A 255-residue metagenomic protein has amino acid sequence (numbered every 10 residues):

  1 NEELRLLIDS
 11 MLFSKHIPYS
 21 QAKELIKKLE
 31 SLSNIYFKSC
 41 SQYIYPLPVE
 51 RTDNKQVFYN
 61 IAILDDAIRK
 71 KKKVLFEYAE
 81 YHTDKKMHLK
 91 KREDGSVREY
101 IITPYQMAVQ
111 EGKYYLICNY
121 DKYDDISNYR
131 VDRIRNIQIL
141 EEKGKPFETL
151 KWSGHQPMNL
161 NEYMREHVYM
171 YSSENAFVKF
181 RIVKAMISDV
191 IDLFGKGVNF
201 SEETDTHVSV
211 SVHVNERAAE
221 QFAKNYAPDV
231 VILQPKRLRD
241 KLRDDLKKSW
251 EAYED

Functional and structural regions predicted by a protein language model:
N1-F13, G95-S96, I101, T204 (+1 more regions): Short, basic/aromatic recognition patches that contact phosphate-bearing ligands
N1-M87: Bulky hydrophobic/aromatic content
D65-S127: Loop-centered beta-sheet repeat module
Q106, K113, R133-R135, D229: Structural motif
M107, I137, F200-S201: A structural signal for short hydrophobic beta-strand segments in well-ordered beta-sheet cores
Y123-L160: Flexible linker/loop signature enriched in Pro/Ser/Thr and Pro/Gly
P157-D255: Polybasic (Lys/Arg-rich)
